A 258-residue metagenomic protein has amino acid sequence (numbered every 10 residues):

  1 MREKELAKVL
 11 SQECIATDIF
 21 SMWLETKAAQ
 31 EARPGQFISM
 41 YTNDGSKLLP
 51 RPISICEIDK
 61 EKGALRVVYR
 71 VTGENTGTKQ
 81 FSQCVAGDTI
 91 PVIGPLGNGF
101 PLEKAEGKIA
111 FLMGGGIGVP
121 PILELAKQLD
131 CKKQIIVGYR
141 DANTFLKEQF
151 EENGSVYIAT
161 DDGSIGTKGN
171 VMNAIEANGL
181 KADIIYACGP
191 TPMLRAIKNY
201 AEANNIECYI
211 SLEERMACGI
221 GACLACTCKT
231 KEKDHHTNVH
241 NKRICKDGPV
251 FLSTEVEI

Functional and structural regions predicted by a protein language model:
R2-A86: Ferredoxin-reductase
S11, E57, I158-T160, I210 (+1 more regions): Structural signal for conserved beta-strand scaffold positions within catalytic alpha/beta enzyme cores
T76-R215: FNR/FR-type flavoprotein reductase catalytic core
P121, E214-P249: Local cysteine-cluster metal-coordination motifs and their immediate loop/turn environment, predominantly Fe-S cluster
E255: Short metal-binding segments enriched for Cys and/or His
